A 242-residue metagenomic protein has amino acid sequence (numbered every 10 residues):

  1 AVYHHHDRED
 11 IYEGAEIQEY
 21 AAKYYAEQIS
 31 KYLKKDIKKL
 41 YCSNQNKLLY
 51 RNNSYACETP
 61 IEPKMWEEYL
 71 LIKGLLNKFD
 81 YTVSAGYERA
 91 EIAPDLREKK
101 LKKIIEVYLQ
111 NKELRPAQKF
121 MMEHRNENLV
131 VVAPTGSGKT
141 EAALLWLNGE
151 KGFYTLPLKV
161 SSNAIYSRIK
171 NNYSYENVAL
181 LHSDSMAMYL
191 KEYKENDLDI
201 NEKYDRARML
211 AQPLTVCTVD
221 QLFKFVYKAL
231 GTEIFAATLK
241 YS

Functional and structural regions predicted by a protein language model:
A1-E98: Accessory nucleic-acid engagement/destabilization modules that flank
K99-V132: Conserved pre-motif I regulatory segment
H124-W146: Walker A/P-loop
R125, G149, M209-Q212, T238-Y241: Short loop/turn elements that form and flank the Walker-type P-loop nucleotide-binding site in RecA-like NTPase cores
N128-V130, K151-F153, L214: Residue-level preference for the first positions of well-ordered beta-strands
E141-A142, N148-Y189: Conserved Walker A/P-loop ATP-binding site and its immediately adjacent core in helicase/helicase-like ATPase domains
S174-K228: Inter-Walker segment of RecA-like/P-loop motor cores
K228-Y241: Short, conserved "post-DEAD/DEAH" coupling segment immediately C-terminal to helicase motif II within the SF2/RecA-like
